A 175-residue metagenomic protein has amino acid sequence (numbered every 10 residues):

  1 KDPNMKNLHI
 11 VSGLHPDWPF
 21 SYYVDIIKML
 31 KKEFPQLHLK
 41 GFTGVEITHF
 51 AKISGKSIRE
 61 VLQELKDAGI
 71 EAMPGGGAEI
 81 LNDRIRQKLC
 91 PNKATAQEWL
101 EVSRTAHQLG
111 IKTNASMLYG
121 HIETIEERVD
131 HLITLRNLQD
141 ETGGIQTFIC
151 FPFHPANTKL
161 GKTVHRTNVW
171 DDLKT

Functional and structural regions predicted by a protein language model:
K1, H15-M29, E33-K66, A78-E79 (+2 more regions): Canonical radical SAM enzyme core domain
K1-V11: Glycine-rich active-site/cofactor-binding loop and its immediate structural neighborhood
V11-F20, D83, P155-T158: Glycine-rich, proline-tolerant flexible connector loops at the mouths of alpha/beta enzymes
E33-H38, D67-A78, Q97-K159, D171-T175: Conserved C-terminal portion of the radical SAM core fold that forms the substrate/S-adenosylmethionine-binding
T48-F50, D83-L89, A156-G161: A short acidic, helix-capping loop that chelates divalent metal ions and anchors anionic groups
T163-W170: Short, contiguous acidic/charged loop-to-helix segments that flank catalytic cores in large enzymes
